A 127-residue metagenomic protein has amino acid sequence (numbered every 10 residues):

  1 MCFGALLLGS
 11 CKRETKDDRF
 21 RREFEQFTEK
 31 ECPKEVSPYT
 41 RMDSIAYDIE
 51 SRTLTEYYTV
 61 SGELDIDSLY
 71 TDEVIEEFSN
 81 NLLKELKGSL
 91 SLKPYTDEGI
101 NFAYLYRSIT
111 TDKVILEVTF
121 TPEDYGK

Functional and structural regions predicted by a protein language model:
M1-L6: Bacterial N-terminal signal peptides
L8-S10: C-terminal motif of bacterial Sec signal peptides marking the signal peptidase cleavage site
K12-R19: Bacterial lipoprotein signal-peptidase II cleavage site
F20-R41: Post-signal peptide N-terminal segment of mature Sec-exported envelope proteins
S37-S61: Short edge beta-strands and adjacent turn/loop segments
I66-K93: Short, non-transmembrane amphipathic alpha-helical segments
L83-V114: A short amphipathic beta-strand at an alpha->beta junction
I115-K127: Short, low-complexity, Pro/Ser/Thr/Gly-rich segments in the mature regions of secreted, periplasmic
